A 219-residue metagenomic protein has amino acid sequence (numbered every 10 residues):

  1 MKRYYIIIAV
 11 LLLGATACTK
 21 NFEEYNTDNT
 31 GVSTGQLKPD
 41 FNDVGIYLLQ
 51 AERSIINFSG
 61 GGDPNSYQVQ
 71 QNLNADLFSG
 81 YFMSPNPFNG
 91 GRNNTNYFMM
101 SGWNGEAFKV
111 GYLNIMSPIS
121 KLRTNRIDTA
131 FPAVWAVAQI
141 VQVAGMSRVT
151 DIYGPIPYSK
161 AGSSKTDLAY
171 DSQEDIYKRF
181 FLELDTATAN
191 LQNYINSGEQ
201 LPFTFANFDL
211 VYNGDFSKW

Functional and structural regions predicted by a protein language model:
M1-T27: Bacterial Sec-dependent N-terminal signal peptides
I8, C18-K20, A51, V143 (+1 more regions): Terminal processing/anchoring signals of secreted or surface-associated proteins and related intramolecular
I8, L49, R53-I55, T129 (+1 more regions): Intrinsic structural disorder/low-complexity segments
L12, S33, S59-G60, F78 (+3 more regions): Intrinsically disordered, low-complexity segments enriched in small/polar residues
A15, L77-F82, L191: Generic hydrophobic, helix-prone segments enriched in Leu/Val/Ile
C18-S79, V110: Membrane-proximal, proline-rich intrinsically disordered regions
N42, S84-W219: Structured, solvent-exposed acidic/aromatic patches
